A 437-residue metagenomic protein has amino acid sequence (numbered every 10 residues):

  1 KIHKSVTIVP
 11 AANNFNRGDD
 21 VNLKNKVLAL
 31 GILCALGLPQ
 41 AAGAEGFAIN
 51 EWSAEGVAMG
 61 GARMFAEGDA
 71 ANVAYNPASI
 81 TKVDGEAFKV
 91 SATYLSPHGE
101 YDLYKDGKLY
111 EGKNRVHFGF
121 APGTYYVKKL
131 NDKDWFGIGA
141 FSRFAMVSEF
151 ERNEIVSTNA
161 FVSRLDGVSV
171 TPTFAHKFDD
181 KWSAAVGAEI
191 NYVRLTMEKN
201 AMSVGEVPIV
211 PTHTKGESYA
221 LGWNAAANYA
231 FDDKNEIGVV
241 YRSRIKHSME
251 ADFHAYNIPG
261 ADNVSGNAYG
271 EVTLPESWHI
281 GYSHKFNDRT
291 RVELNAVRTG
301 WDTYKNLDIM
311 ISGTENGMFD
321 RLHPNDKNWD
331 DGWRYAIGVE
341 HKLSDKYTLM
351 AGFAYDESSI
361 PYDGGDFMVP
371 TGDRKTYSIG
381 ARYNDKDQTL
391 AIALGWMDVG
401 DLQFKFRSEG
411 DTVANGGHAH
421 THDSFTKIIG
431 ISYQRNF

Functional and structural regions predicted by a protein language model:
V6-V9, V21-G43: Gram-negative bacterial Sec-dependent N-terminal signal peptides
A29, F65-E67, V170: Short hydrophobic "helix-edge" motifs at membrane interfaces and signal-peptide entry regions
E45-V57, L109, G119-F437: Outer-membrane beta-barrel porins/channels
A54-N72: N-terminal targeting signals for Sec/Tat export/insertion, comprising classic cleavable signal peptides
E67-Y75, I80-F150: Outer-membrane beta-barrel translocator/receptor signature
